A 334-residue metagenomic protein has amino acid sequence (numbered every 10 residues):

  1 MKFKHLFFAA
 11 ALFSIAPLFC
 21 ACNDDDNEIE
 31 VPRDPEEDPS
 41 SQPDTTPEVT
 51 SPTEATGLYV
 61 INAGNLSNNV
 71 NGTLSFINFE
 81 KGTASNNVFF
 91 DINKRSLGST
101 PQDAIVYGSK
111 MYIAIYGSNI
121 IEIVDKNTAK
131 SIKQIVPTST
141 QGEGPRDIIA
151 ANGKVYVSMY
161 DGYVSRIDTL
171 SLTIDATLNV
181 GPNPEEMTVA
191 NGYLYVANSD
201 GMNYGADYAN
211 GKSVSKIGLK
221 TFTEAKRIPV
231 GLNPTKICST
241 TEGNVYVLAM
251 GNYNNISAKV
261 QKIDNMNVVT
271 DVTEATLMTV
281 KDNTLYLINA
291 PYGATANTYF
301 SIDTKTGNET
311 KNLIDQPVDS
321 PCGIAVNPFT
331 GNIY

Functional and structural regions predicted by a protein language model:
M1-A9: Bacterial N-terminal signal peptides that target proteins for export
L18-A21: C-terminal motif of bacterial Sec signal peptides marking the signal peptidase cleavage site
N23-Y334: Predominantly soluble domains enriched in secretory-pathway, periplasmic, or organellar proteins
